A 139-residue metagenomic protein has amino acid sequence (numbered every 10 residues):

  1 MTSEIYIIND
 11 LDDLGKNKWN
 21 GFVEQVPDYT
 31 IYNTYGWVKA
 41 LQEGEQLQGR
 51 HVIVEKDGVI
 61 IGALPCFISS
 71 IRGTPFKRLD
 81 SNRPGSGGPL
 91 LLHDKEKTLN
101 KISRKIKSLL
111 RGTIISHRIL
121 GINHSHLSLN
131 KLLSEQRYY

Functional and structural regions predicted by a protein language model:
M1-Y139: N-acyltransferase acceptor-side catalytic subdomain
